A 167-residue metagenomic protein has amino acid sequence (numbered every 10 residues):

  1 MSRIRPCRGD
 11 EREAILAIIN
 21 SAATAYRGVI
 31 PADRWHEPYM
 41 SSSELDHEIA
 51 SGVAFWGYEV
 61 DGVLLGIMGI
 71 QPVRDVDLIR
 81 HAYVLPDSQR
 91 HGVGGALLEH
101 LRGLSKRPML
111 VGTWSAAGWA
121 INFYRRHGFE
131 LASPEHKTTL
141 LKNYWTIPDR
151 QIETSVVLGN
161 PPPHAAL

Functional and structural regions predicted by a protein language model:
R3-A17: A short beta-loop-alpha structural element at the N-terminal edge of CoA-dependent acyl/N-acetyltransferase catalytic
N20-L45: Conserved GNAT-fold acetyl-CoA-binding loop/helix
S43-G57, Q151-T154: A short helix-loop-beta-strand connector motif used in the catalytic cores of GNAT acetyltransferases and, in some
G57, V63-P72, L78-Y83: Conserved beta-strand in the GNAT
A82-Q89, T113-S115: A short, internal acetyl-CoA/4′-phosphopantetheine-binding micro-motif in the GNAT/acyltransferase core
V84, R90-G103, R126: Conserved acetyl-CoA-binding loop-helix of GNAT-fold acetyltransferases
G95, A116-I147: Conserved active-site alpha-helix within GNAT-family acetyltransferase domains
L104-A116: Conserved GNAT acetyl-CoA-binding A-motif
